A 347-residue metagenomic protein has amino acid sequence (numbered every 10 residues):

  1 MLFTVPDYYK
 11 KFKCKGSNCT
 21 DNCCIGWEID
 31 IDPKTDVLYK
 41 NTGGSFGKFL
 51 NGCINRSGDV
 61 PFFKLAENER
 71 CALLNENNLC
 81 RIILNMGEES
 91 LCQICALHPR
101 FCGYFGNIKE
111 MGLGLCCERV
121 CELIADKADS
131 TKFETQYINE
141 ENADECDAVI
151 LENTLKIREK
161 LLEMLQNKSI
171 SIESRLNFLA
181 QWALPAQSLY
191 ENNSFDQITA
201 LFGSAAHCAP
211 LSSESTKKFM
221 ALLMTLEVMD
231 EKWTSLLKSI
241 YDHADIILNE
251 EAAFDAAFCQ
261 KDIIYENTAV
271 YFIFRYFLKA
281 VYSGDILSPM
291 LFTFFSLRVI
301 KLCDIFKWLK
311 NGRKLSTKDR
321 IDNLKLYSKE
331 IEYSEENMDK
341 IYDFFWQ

Functional and structural regions predicted by a protein language model:
M1-G16, D21, G106, R119-C121 (+3 more regions): Long, low-complexity, compositionally biased intrinsically disordered regions
M1-G47: General N-terminal leader/first-domain-start detector
L2-C19, C53-C92, K109: Immediate flanking context of iron-sulfur cluster ligation sites
C14, N85, D147, L151 (+1 more regions): Short, charged/polar micro-motifs that form catalytic or ligand-binding hotspots
S17, W27, L74, I83 (+2 more regions): Structured loops at beta-to-helix junctions and adjacent beta-edge loops in soluble globular domains
Y39-G52, A128-Q136: Compact, glycine/acidic-enriched structural inserts
N78, M86-F178: Internal, well-ordered alpha/beta segment that forms a basic, Gly-enriched binding/recognition surface
S169-Q347: Hydrophobic, aromatic-lined core segments that form the binding pocket/scaffold for planar heteroaromatic ligands
